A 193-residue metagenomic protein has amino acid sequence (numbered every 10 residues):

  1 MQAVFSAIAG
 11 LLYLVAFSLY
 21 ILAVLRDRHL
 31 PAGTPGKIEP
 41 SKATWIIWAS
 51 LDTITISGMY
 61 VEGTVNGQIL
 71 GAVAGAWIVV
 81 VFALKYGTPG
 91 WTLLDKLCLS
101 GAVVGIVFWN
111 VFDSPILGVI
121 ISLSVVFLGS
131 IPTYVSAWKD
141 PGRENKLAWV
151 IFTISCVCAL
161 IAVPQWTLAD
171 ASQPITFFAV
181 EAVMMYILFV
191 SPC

Functional and structural regions predicted by a protein language model:
M1-C193: Alpha-helical membrane-protein topology signature
